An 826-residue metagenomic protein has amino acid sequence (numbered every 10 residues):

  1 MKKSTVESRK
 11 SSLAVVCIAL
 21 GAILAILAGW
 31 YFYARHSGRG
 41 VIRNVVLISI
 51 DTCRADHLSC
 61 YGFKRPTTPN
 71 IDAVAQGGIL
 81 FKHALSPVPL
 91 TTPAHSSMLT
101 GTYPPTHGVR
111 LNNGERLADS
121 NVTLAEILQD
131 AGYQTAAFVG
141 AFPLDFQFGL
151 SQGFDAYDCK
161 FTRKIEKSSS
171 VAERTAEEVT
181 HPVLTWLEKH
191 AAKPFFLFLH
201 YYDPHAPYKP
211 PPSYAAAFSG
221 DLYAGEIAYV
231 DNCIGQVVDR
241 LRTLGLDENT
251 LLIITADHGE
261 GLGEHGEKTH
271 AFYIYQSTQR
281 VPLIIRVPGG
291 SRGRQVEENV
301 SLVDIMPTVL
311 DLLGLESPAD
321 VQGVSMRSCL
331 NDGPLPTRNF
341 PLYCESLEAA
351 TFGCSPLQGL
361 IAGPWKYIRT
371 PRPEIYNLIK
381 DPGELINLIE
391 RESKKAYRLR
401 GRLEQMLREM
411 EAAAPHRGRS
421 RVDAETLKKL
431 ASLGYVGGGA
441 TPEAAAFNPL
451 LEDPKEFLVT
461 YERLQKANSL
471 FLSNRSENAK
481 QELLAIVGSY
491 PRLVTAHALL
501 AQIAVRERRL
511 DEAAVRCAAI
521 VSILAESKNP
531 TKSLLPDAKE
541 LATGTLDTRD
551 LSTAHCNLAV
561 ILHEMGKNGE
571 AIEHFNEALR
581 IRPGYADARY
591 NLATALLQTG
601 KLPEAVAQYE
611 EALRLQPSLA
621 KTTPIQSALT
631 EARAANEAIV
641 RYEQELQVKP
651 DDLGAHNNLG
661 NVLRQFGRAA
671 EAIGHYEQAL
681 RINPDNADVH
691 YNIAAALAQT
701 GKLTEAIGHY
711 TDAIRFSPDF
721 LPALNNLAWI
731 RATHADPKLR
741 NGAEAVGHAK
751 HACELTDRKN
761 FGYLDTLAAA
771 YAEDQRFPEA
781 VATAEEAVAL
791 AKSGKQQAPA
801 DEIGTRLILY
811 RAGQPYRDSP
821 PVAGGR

Functional and structural regions predicted by a protein language model:
K2-K3, K10-T548, T553-G566, E573 (+3 more regions): Catalytic domains that recognize anionic headgroups
L472, R506, E564, Q598-T599 (+6 more regions): Register position in tetratricopeptide repeats
S489, I523-S527, D547, I581 (+6 more regions): Structural marker of alpha-solenoid helical repeat scaffolds
L493, S527, L551, Y585 (+5 more regions): Residue-level recognition of tetratricopeptide repeat
A498-Q502, T553-H563, D587-T594, K621-E631 (+4 more regions): Conserved alpha-helical positions within TPR/SEL1-like repeat arrays
K621-Q644, L739-A743, H751, R758-F761 (+3 more regions): Terminal, low-structured helical/coil segments at or just beyond the last alpha-helical repeat
